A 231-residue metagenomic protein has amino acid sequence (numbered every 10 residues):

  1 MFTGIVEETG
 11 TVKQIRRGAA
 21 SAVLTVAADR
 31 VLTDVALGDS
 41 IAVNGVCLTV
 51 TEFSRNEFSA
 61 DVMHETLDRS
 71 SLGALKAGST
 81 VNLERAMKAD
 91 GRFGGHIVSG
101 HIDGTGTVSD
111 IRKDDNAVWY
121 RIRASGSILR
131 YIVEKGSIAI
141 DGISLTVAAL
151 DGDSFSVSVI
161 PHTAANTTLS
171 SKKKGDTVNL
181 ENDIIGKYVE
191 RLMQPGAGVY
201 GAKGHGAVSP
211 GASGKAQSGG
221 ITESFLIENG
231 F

Functional and structural regions predicted by a protein language model:
M1-F231: Conserved loop->alpha-helix
